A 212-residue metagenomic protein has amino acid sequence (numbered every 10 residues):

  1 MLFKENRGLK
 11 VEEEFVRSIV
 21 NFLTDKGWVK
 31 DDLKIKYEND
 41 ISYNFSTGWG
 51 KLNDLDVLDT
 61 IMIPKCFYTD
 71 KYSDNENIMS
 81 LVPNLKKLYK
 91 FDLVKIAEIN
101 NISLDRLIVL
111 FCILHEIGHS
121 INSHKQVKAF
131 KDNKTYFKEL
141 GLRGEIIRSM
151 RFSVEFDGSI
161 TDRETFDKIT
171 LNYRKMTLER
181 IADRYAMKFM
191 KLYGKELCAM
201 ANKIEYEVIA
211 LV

Functional and structural regions predicted by a protein language model:
M1-I102, E196, M200-A201, E207-V212: A metal-dependent hydrolase signature that marks the N-terminal structural subdomain at the beginning of catalytic folds
E5, S103, K168, N172: Active-site oxyanion-binding pockets that recognize sulfate/phosphate
E12, L110, R174, L178: Hydrophobic (often cysteine-bearing) scaffold residues that line and stabilize catalytic clefts of nucleotide/cofactor
N21, D25, H119, R184 (+1 more regions): A generic structural signal for well-ordered alpha-helical segments enriched in polar/charged residues
T69-L104, F130-D167: Mixed-charge, low-complexity intrinsically disordered segments
S103, L107-L110, E116-K134: Catalytic Zn2+-binding segment of zinc metalloproteases
L107-H115, R180-M187: A structural signal for well-ordered alpha-helical segments within the folded catalytic domains of diverse enzymes
F137-V212: Metalloprotease/metallohydrolase-associated module, dominated by Zn2+-dependent proteases
